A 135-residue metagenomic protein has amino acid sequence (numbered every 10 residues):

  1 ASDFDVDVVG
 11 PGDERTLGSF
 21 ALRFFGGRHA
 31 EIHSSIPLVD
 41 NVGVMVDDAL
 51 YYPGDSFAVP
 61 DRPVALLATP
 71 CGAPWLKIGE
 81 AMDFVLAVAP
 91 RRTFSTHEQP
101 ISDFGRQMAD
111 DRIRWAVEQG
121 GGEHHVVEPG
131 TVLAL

Functional and structural regions predicted by a protein language model:
S2-F4, P63, V88-A89, G120: Short, structured coil segments at secondary-structure junctions
D5-G18, M82, R92-L135: Binuclear metal-ion centers of metallo-dependent hydrolases, dominated by the metallo-beta-lactamase
V9-R62, W75-K77, E128-L135: Core dinuclear metal-dependent hydrolase active-site scaffold
V42-D110, W115: Metallo-beta-lactamase
